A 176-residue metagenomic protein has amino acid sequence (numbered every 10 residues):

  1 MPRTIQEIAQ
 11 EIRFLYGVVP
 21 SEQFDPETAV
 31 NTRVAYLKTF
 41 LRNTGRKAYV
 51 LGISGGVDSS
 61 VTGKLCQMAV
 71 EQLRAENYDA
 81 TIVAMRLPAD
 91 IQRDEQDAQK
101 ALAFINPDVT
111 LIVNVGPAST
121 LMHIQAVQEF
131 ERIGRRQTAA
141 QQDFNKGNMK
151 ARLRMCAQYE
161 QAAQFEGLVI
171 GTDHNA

Functional and structural regions predicted by a protein language model:
P2-A176: ATP-dependent adenylation/nucleotidyltransferase module used to activate substrates
